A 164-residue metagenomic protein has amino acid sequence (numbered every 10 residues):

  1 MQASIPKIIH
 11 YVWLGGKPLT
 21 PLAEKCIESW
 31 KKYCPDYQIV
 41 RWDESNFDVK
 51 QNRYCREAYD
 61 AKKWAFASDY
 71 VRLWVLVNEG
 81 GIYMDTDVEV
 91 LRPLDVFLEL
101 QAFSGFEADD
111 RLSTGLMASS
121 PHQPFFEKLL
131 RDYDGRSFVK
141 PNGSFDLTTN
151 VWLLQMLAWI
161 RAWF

Functional and structural regions predicted by a protein language model:
M1-S68, M84-F164: Glycosyltransferase-associated regions of secretory-pathway enzymes, highlighting luminal stem/catalytic domains
Y70-G81: Small-residue hinge/turn detector
